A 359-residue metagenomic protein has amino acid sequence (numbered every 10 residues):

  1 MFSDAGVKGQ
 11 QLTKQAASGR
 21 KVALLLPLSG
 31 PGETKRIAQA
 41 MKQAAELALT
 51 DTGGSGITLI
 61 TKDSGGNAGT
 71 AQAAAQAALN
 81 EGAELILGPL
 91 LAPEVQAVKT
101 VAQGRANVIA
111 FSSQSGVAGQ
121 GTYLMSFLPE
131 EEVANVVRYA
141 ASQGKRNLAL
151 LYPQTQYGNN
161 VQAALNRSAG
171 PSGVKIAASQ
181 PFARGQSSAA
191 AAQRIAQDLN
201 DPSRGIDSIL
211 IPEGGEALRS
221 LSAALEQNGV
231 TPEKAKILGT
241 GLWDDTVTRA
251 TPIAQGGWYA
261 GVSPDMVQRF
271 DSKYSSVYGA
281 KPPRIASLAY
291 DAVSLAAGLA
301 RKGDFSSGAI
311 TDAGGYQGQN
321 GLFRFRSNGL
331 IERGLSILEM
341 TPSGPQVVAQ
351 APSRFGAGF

Functional and structural regions predicted by a protein language model:
D4-Q43: Extracytoplasmic "Venus flytrap"
L12-Q15, K42-T61: Signal peptide-proximal N-terminal region of secreted/periplasmic/extracellular or secretory-lumen proteins
Q39-A40, G54-V117, S126: Beta-alpha junction/loop-to-helix N-cap segments that form part of ligand/metal-binding clefts
A78-L90, I109-F111, N147-Y152, P202-A217 (+2 more regions): Periplasmic-binding protein-like
I109, G116-Y139, S179-Q180, I253-S263: Short beta-strand elements at the ligand-binding edges of bilobed clamshell
L124-A183: An alpha-beta-alpha
I206, L218-Y290, D304, F355: Extracellular/periplasmic periplasmic-binding protein-like sensory domains
V277-A349, G358-F359: Segments of small-molecule ligand-sensing domains
